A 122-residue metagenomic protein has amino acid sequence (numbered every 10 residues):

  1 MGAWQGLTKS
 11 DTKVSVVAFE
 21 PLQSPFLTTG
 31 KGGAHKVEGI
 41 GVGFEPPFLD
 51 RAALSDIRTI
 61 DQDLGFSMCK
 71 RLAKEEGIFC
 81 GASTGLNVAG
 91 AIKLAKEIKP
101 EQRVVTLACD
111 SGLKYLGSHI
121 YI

Functional and structural regions predicted by a protein language model:
M1-W4, S83-A91, Y115: Short glycine/serine/threonine-rich phosphate/pyrophosphate-binding segments that cradle anionic phosphate groups
W4, T8, A95: Gly/Ala-rich phosphate-binding loop of Rossmann-like dinucleotide-binding domains, activating on the conserved
L7-A82, H119-I122: Active-site/ligand-binding loops adjacent to catalytic centers
G43, A89-I122: Phosphate-binding loop/pocket of nucleotide- and phosphate-handling active sites
I78, S83-L86, V105-L107: A short, small-residue-rich loop immediately preceding and capping a beta-strand
